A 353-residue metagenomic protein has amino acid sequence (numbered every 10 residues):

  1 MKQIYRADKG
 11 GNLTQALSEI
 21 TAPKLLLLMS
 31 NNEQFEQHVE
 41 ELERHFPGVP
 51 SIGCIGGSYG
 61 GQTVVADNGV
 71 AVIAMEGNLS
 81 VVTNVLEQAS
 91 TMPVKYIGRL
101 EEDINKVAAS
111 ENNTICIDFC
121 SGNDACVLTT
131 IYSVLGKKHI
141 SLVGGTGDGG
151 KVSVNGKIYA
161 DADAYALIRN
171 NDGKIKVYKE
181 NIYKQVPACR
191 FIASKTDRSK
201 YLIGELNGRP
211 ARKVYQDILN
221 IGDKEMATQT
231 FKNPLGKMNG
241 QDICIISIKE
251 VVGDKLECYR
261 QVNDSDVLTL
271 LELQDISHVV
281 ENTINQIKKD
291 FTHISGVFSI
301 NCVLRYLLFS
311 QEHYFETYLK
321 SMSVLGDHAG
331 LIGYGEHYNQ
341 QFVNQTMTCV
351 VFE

Functional and structural regions predicted by a protein language model:
M1-E353: Hydrophobic alpha/beta core scaffold segments
